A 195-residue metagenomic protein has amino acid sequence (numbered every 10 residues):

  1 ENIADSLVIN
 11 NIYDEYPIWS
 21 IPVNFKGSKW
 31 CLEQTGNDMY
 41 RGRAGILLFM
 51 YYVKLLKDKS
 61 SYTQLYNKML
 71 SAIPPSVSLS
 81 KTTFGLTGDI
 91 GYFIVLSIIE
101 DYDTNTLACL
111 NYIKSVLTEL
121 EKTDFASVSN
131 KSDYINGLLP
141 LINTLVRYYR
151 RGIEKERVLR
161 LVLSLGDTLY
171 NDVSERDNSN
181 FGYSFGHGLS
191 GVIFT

Functional and structural regions predicted by a protein language model:
E1-R41, L48-Y52, L56: Low-complexity, Ser/Thr/Pro/Gly-enriched N-terminal "stalk/linker" regions
N2-P17, T63-S80, A108-V128, L159-N178: Long, well-ordered core segments of solenoidal/helical folds
F25-R43, I73-D89, T123-L138, S174-S190: Solvent-exposed loop and edge beta-strand segments that line ligand/cofactor-binding and catalytic clefts
T35, D58-Y62, Y102-C109, N130 (+2 more regions): Residue-level recognition of alpha-helical structural elements
R41-G45, S61-Q64, K68, T87: Generic alpha-helix structural propensity
A44-D58, G91-T104, P140-E154, V192-T195: Well-ordered alpha-helical scaffold segments within catalytic/enzyme domains
K81-E121: Well-ordered mid-protein domain cores that form the structural environment of catalytic cofactors
K131-T195: Solenoidal tandem-repeat scaffolds enriched in leucines and small polar residues
